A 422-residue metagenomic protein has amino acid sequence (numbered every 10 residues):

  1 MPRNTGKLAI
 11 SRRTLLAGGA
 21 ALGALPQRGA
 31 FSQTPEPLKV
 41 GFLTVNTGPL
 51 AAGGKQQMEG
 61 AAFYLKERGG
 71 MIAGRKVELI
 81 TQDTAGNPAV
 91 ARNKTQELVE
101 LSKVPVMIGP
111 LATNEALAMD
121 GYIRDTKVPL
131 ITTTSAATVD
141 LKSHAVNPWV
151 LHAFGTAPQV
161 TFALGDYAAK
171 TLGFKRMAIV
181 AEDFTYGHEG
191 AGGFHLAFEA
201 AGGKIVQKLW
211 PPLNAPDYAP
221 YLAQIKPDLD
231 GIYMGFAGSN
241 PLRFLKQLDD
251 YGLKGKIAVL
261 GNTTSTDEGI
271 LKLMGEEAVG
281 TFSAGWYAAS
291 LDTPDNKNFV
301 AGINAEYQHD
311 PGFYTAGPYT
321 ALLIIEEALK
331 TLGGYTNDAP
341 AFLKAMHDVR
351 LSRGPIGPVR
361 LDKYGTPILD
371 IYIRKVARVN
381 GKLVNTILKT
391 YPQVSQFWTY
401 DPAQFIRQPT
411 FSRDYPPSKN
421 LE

Functional and structural regions predicted by a protein language model:
M1-I10, G18-A24: N-terminal secretory signal peptides
Q27-V45: C-terminal segment of N-terminal export signals and the immediately downstream linker at the start of the mature
G41-G60, Y64, Q82-A89, L111-A112 (+4 more regions): Extracytoplasmic "Venus flytrap"
A52-Q57, M71-S143, W210-A219, L242: Beta-alpha junction/loop-to-helix N-cap segments that form part of ligand/metal-binding clefts
V104-L209, K256-F282: Extracytoplasmic ligand/sensor domains, especially the bilobed periplasmic-binding protein
T113-R124, D230-G252, A321: Hydrophobic alpha-helical
G192-G193, R243, S290-V349: Extracellular/periplasmic ligand-binding modules, especially the Venus flytrap/periplasmic-binding
R350-E422: Solvent-exposed, acidic/polar segments of extracytosolic/periplasmic ligand-binding ectodomains
